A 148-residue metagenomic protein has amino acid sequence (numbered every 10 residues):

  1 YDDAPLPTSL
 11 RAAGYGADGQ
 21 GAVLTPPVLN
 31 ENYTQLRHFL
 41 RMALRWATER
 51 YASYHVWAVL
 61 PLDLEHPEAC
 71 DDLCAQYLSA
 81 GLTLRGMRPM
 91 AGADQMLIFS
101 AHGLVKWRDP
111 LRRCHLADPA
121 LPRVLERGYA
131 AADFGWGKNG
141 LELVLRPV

Functional and structural regions predicted by a protein language model:
Y1-D2, S9-A13, D18-E31, V59-L60: Conserved acetyl-CoA binding element of GNAT-fold acetyltransferases
Y1-S9, E31-E49: Conserved acetyl-CoA-binding loop-helix of GNAT-fold acetyltransferases
Q20-A22, E49-H66: Conserved GNAT acetyl-CoA-binding A-motif
A47, C70-Y77: Conserved active-site tyrosine of GNAT-family acetyltransferases
W57-P61, C74, L78-M96, D133-G137: Conserved catalytic-core motifs of GNAT/GCN5-like acyltransferases
M90-P110, L141-V148: C-terminal "cap" of GNAT-fold acetyltransferases
L111-V148: Charged, low-complexity intrinsically disordered regulatory/assembly segments
